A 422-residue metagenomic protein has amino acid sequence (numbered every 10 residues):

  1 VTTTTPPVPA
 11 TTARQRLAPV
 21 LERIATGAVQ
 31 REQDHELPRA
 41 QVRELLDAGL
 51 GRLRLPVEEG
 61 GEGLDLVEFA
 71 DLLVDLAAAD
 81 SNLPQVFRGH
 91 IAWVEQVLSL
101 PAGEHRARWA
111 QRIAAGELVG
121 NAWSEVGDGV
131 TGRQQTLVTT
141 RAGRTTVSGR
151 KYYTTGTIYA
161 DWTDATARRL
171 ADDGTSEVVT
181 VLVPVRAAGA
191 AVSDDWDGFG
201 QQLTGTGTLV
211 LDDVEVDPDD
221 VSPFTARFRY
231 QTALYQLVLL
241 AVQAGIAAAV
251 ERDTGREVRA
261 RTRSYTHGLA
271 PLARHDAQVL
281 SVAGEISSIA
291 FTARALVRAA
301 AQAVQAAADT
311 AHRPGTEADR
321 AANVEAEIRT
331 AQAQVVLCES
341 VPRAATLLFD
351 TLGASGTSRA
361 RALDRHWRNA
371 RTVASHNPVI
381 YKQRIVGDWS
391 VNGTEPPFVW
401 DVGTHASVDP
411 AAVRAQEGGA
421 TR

Functional and structural regions predicted by a protein language model:
P9, L37, T232-Y235, L239 (+5 more regions): Non-transmembrane, amphipathic alpha-helical segments
P19, I246, D253, E285 (+5 more regions): Charged, amphipathic alpha-helical oligomerization/scaffolding segments
V29-E32, T292-V335, F349-T357: C-terminal helix-coil-helix/basic helical segment that borders enzyme active sites and/or dimer interfaces and provides
R39-D47, R52-T155: Glycine-rich flavin
Y152-T157, Y235-L239, V373-H376: Glycine-rich phosphate/pyrophosphate-binding beta-alpha loops
Y153-V192: A short core secondary-structure module
G198-F291: Glycine-rich beta->alpha junctions and the first turn(s) of the following alpha-helix
D350-R422: Glycine-rich phosphate/cofactor-binding loops in nucleotide/flavin-utilizing enzymes
